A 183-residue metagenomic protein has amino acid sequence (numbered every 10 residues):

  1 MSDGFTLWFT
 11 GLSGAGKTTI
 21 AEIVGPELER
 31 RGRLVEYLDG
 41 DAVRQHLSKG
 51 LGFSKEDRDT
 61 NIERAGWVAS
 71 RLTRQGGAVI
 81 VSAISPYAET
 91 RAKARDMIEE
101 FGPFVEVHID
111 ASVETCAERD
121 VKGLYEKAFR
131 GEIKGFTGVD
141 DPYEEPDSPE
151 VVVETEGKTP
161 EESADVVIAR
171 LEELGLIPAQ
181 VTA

Functional and structural regions predicted by a protein language model:
M1-T6: Extreme N-terminal, non-catalytic leader segments that precede Walker-type/kinase nucleotide-binding cores
F9: Hydrophobic anchor at the beta1->P-loop junction of P-loop NTPases
S13: The conserved Walker
K17: Conserved lysine of the Walker
E22-S70, R74: Conserved substrate/cofactor phosphate-moiety recognition/catalytic segment in nucleotide-dependent phosphotransferases
Y37, F104-E106, E150-V152: Conserved beta-strand scaffold positions in the cores of enzyme catalytic domains, especially in NTP/NDP-utilizing
H46-G52, A69-F129, G135: ATP-dependent NMP and nucleoside kinases share a basic, alpha-helical "lid"
D110-V166, L174-A183: Small-molecule kinase domains that catalyze NTP-dependent phosphoryl transfer to phosphate-bearing small molecules
